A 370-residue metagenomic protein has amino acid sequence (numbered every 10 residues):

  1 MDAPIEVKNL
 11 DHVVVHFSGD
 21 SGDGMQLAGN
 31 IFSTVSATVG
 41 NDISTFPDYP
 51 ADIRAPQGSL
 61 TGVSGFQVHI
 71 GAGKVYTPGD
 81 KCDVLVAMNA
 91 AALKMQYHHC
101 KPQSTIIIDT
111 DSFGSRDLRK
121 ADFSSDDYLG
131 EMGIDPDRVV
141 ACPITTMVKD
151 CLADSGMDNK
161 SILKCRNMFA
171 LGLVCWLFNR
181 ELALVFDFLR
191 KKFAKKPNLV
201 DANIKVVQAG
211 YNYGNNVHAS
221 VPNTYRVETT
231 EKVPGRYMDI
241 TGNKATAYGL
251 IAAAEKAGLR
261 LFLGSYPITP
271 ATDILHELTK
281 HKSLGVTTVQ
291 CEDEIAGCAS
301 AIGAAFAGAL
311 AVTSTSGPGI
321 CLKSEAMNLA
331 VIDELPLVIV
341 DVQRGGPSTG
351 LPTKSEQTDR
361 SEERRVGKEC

Functional and structural regions predicted by a protein language model:
M1-A257: Active-site cofactor/cluster-binding pocket
H12-C100, T269-E362: Thiamine diphosphate
E363-C370: Conserved small/polar residues in nucleotide/adenosyl-binding loops
